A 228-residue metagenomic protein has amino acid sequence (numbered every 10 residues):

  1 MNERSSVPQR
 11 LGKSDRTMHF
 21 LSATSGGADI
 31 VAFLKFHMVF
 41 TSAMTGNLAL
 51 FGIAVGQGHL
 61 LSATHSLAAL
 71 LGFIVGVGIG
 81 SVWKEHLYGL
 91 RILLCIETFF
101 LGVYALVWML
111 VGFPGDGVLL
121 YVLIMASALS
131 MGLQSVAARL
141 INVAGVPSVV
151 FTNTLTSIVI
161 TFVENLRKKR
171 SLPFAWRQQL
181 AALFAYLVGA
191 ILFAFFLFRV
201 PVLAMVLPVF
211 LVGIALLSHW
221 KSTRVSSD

Functional and structural regions predicted by a protein language model:
N2-D228: Alpha-helical transmembrane segments of multi-pass membrane proteins
